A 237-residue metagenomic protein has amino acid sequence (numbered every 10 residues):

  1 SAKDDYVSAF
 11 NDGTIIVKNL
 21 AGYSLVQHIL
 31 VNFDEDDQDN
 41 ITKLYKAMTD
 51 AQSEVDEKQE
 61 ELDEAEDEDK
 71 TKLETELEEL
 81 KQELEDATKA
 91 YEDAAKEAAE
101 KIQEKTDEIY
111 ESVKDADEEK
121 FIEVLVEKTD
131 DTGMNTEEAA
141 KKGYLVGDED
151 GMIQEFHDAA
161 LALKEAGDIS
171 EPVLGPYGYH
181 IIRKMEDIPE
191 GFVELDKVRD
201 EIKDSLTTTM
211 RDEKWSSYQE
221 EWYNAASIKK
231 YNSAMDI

Functional and structural regions predicted by a protein language model:
S1-E100, D150-I237: PPIase-associated folding chaperone regions across multiple families
K70-K72, L77, K81-L84, E100-Q154 (+2 more regions): Peptidyl-prolyl cis-trans isomerase
